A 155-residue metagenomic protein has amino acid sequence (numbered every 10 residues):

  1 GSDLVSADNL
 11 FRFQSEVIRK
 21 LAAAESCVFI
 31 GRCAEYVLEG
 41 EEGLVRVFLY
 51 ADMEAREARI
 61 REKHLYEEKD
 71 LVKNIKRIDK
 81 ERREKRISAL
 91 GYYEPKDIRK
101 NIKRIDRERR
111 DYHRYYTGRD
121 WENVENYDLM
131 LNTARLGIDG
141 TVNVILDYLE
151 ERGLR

Functional and structural regions predicted by a protein language model:
G1-S26: ATP-dependent small-molecule kinase phosphotransfer cores that center on conserved nucleotide phosphate-binding segments
S15, I138-L146: Short, amphipathic alpha-helical "lid/cap" segments that border enzyme active or binding sites
I18-L21, A34-E41, V47: RNA pseudouridine synthases
A34-Y36, Y50-R56, K80, L136-G137: Conserved nucleotide-binding/hydrolysis micro-motifs of P-loop NTPases
G43-L44, E54-R56, H64, E84 (+1 more regions): Strand-loop microenvironment adjacent to phosphate/nucleotide-handling motifs in alpha/beta enzyme folds
E67-K85, A89, Y93-D139: Small-molecule kinase domains that catalyze NTP-dependent phosphoryl transfer to phosphate-bearing small molecules
D147-R155: Short, charged, intrinsically disordered terminal tails
